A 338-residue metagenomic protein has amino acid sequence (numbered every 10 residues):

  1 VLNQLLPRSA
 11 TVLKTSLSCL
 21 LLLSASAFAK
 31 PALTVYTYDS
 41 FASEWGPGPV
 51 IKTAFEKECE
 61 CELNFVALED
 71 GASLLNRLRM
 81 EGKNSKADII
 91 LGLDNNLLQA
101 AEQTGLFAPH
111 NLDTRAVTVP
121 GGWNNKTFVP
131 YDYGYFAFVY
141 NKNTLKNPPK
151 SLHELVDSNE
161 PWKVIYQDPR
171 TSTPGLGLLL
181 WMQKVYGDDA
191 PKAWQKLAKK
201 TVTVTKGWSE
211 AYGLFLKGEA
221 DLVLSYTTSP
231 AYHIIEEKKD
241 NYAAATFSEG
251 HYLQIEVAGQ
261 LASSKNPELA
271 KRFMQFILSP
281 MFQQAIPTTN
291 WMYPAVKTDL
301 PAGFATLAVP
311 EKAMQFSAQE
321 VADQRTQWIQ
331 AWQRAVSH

Functional and structural regions predicted by a protein language model:
A32, Y36-G48, E69-S73, K86-A220: Extracytoplasmic ligand-binding site segments that recognize negatively charged/polar headgroups
P49-F65: Short alpha-helix C-terminal cap/hinge motif
N96-A100, L216, A220-N241, N290: A ligand-binding cleft/hinge motif common to bilobed small-molecule-binding domains
F107-T114, K126-P130, H153-V156, L222 (+2 more regions): Short beta-strand->loop
V119-P120, G134, W194-A198, V204-T205 (+3 more regions): Periplasmic-binding protein-like
A137-T144, Q183, Q254-L269, A285: A bilobed periplasmic-binding-protein/Venus flytrap-type ligand-binding module shared by bacterial periplasmic
L261-F316: Mature extracytoplasmic/periplasmic domains
G303-H338: Extracellular/periplasmic bilobal clamshell ligand-binding domains
